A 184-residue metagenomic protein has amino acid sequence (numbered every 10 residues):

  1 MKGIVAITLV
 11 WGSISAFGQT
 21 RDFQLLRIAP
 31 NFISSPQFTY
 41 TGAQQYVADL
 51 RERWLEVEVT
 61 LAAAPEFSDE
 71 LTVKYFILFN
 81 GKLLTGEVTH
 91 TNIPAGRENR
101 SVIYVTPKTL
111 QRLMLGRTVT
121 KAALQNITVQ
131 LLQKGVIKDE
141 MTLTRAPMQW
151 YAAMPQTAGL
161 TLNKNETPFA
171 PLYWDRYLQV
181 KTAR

Functional and structural regions predicted by a protein language model:
I4-S15: Bacterial N-terminal signal peptides
Q19-L50, L160-R184: Short, compositionally biased P/S/T/A/G/V-rich stretches that sit at domain boundaries
Q44-L61, S68-E70: Contiguous beta-strand segments within globular domains
T60-A63, I77: Hydrophobic beta-strand positions in extracellular immunoglobulin-like domains
D69-E87, Q125-K134: Extended low-complexity, serine/threonine- and proline-enriched intrinsically disordered segments
L83-K108, T142-Q149: Solvent-exposed serine/threonine-rich low-complexity stretches and specific carbohydrate-binding patches
N92-P94, Q133-R184: Short beta-strand elements
Q111-N126: Short glycine/proline/serine/threonine-rich loop/turn segments at secondary-structure transition edges
